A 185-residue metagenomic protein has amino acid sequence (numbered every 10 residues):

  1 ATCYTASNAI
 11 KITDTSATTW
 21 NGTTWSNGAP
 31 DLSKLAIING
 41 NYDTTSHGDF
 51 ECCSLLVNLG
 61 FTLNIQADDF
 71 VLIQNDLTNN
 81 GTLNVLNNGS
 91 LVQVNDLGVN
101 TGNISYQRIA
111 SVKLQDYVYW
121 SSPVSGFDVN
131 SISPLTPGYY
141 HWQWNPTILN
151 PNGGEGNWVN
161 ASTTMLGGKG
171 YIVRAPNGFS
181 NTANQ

Functional and structural regions predicted by a protein language model:
A1-S7: Short, exposed coil/turn segments at beta-strand boundaries within extracellular/luminal domains
S7, S16-Q185: N-terminal exported-region signature
